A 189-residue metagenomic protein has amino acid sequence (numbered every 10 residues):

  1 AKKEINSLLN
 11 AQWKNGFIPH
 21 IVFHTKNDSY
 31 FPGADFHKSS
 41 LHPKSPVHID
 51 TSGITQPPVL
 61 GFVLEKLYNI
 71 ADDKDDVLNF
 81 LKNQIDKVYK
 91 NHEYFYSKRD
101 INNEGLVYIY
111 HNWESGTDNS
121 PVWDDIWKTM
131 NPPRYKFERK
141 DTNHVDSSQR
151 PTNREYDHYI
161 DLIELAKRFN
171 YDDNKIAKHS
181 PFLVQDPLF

Functional and structural regions predicted by a protein language model:
K2-I85, Y89, Y96-E114: Helix-terminus loop motifs that line ligand-binding clefts
Y89-L188: Extended ligand-binding clefts on enzyme/binding-domain cores
